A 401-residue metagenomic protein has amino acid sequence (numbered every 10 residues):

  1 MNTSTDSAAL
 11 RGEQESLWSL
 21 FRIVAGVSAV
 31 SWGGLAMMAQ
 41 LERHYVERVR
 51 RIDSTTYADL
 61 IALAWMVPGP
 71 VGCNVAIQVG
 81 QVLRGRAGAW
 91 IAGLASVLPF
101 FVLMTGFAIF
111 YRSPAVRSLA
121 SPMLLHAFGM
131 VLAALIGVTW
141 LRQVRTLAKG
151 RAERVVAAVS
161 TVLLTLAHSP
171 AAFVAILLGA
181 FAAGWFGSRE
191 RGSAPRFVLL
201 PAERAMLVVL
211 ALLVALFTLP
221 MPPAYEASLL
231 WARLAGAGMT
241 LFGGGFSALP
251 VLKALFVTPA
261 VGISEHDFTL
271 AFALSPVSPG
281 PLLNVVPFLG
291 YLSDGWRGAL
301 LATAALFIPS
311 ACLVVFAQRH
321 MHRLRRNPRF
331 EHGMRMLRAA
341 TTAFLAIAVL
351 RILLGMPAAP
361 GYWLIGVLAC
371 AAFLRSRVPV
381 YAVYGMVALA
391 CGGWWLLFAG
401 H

Functional and structural regions predicted by a protein language model:
M1-A64, Q78-S278, L282-H401: Multi-pass membrane proteins that catalyze or facilitate reactions on polyprenyl-/lipid-phosphate substrates and their
G72: Di-metal (Zn2+ and/or Mg2+/Mn2+) metal-binding site signature of metallo-dependent hydrolases with the MBL/beta-CASP
